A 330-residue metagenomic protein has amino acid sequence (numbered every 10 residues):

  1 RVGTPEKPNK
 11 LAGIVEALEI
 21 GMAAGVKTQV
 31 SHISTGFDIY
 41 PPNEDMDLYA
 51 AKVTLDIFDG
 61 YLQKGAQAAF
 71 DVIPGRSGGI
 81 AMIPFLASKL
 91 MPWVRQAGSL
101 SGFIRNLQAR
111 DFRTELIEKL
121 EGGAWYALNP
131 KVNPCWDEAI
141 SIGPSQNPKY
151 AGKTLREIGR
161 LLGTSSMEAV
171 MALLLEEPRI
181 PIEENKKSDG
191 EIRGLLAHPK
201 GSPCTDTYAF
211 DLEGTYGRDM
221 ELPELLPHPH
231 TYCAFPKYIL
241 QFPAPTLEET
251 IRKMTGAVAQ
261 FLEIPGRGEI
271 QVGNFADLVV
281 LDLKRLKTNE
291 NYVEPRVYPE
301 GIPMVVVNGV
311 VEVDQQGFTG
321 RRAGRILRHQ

Functional and structural regions predicted by a protein language model:
R1-G3: Glycine/proline-enriched, intrinsically flexible loops and inter-domain linkers
P5-P243: Active-site neighborhoods of metal-dependent hydrolases
M22, L175, L240-A244, R252-A259 (+3 more regions): Hydrophobic alpha-helix feature that most strongly marks membrane-spanning transmembrane helices and their immediate
D71, G163, D206, T250 (+4 more regions): Divalent metal-coordination and catalytic microenvironments
M167, P236, E248-T255: Hydrophobic face of alpha-helices
I180-I192, T246-I251, A259-R296: Acidic, glycine-enriched loop/beta-strand segments at the rims of small-molecule binding/catalytic pockets
G194-G201, D206-Y208, E213-L222, L226-P227 (+2 more regions): C-terminal cap of metal-dependent C-N hydrolases
R328-Q330: Short beta-strand-to-coil "C-cap" segments at the C-terminal boundary of structured domains/repeats, marking
